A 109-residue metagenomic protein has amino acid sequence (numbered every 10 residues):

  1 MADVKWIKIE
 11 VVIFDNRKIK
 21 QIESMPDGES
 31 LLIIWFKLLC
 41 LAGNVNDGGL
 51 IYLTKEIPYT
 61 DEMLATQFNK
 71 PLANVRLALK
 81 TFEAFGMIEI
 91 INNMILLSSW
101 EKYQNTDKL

Functional and structural regions predicted by a protein language model:
M1-L96, E101-D107: Positively charged, structured surface patches that bind polyanionic biopolymers
